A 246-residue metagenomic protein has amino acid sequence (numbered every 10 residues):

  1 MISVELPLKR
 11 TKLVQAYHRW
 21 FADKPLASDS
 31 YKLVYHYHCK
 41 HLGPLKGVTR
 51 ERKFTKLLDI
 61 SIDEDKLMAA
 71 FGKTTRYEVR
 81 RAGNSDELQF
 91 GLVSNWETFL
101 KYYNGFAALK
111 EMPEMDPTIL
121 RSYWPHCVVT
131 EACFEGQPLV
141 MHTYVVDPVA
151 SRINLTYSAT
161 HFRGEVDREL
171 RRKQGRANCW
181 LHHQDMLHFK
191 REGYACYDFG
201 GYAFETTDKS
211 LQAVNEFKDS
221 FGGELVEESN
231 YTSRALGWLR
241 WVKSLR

Functional and structural regions predicted by a protein language model:
M1-P44: N-terminal accessory interaction module
I2-P7, H36-E51, T55-D63, L67-L170 (+4 more regions): A conserved beta-strand-loop-helix scaffold within acyl/acetyltransferase catalytic domains
F21-S30, W180-C196: Conserved acyl-CoA
P125, G175-N178, L211: Active-site-proximal structural scaffolding
E165-F189: Conserved acetyl-CoA-binding loop-helix of GNAT-fold acetyltransferases
D198-R246: C-terminal catalytic domain of photolyase/cryptochrome flavoproteins, centering on the FAD-binding pocket
